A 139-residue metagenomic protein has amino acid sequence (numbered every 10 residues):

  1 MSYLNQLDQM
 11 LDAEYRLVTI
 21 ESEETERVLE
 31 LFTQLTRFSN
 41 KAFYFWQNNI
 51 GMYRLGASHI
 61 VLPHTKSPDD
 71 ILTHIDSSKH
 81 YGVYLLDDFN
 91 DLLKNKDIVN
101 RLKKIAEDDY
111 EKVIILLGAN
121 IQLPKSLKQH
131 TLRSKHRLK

Functional and structural regions predicted by a protein language model:
M1-K139: ATP/nucleotide-binding catalytic cores
